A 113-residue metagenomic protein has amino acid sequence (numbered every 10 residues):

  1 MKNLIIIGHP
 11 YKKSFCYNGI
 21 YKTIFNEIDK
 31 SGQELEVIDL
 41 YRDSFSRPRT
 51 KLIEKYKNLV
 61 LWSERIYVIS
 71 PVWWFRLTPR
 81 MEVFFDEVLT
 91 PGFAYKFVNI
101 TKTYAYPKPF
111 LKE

Functional and structural regions predicted by a protein language model:
M1-Q33: N-terminal beta1-alpha1 ligand-phosphate binding loop
I7-H9, F45, W73-W74, F84: Tryptophan-centric aromatic hotspots in well-structured domains and transmembrane helices
K13-F15, S46, F75-L77: Short catalytic/ligand-binding loop motif for oxyanion handling, primarily in non-cytosolic enzymes, centered on
F15-I20, V37-Y41, Y95-T101: A polyanion-binding, active-site-adjacent surface
V37-L52: N-terminal beta-loop-helix "entrance" segment that forms/cooperates in small-molecule cofactor or anionic ligand
L52-E113: Helix-loop-strand module that forms the ligand-binding subsite of alpha/beta enzymes
